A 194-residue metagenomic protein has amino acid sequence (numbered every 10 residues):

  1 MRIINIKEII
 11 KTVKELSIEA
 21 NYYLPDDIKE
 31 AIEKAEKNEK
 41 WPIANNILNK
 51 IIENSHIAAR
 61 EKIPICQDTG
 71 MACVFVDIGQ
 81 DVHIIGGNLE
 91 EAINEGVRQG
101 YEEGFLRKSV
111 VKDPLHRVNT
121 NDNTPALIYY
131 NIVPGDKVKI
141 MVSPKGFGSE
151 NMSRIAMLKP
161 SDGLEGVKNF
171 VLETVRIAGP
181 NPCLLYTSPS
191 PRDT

Functional and structural regions predicted by a protein language model:
M1-L185: Non-transmembrane, aqueous-exposed alpha-helical and coiled segments at domain scale
Y186-D193: Conserved small/polar residues in nucleotide/adenosyl-binding loops
